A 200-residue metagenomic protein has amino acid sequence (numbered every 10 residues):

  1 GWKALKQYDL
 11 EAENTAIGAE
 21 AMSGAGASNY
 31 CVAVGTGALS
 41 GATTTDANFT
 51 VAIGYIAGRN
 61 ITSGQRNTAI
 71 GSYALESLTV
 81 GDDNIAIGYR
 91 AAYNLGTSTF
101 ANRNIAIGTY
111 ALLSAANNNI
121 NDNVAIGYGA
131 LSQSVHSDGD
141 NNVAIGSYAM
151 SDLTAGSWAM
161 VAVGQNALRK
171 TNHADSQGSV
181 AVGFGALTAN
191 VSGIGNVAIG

Functional and structural regions predicted by a protein language model:
G1-G200: Glycine- and small/polar-enriched repetitive beta-structure motifs of secreted/surface proteins
